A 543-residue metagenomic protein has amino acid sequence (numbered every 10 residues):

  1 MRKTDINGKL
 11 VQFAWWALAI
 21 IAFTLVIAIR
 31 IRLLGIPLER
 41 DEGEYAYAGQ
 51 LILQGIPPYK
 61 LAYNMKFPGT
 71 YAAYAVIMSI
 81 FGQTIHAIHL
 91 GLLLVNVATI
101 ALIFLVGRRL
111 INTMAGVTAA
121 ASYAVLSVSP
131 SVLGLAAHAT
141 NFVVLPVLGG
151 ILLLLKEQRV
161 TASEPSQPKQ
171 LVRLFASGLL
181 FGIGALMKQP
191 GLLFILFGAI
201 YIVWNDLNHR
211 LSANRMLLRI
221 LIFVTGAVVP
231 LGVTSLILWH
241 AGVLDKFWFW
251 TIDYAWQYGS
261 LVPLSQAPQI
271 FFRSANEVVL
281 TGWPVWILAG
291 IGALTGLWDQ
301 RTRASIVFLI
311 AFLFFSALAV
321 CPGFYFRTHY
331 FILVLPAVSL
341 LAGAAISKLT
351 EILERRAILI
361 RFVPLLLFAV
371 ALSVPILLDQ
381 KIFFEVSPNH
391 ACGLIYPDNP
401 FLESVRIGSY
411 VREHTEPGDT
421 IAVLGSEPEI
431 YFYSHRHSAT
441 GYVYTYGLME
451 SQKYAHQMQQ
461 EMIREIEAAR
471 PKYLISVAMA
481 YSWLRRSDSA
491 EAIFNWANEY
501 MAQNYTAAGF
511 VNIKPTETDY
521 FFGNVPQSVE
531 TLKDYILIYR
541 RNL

Functional and structural regions predicted by a protein language model:
M1-I6, L10, F194-V228, L294-Q300 (+2 more regions): Perimembrane helix-loop-helix junctions
A19, T24, L90-M114, T118 (+2 more regions): Transmembrane-helix motifs of polytopic, lipid-linked glycan transferases
I20, E277-I310, F314, A342: Hydrophobic, aromatic-rich transmembrane alpha-helices and their immediate juxtamembrane boundary segments
K66, Q189-G191, A241, F362-N542: Extracytoplasmic
F142-A162, R173, L179-F181, V338-A344: Specific aromatic-rich, kink-prone transmembrane helix
K156-G182, A213-L217, L221-I222, A304-F314: Short hydrophobic alpha-helices at membrane interfaces in multi-pass membrane enzymes
Q170-Q189, I195-Y201, V229, L313-P322: Membrane-interface alpha helices of multi-pass inner-membrane proteins
L193, A317-L318, F324-V363: Hydrophobic/aromatic-rich transmembrane helices and adjacent perimembrane loops
